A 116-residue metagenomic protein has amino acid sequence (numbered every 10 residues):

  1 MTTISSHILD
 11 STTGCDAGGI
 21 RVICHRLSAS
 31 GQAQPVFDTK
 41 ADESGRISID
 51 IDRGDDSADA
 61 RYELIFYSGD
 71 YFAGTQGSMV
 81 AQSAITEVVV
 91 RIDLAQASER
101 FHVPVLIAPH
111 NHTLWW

Functional and structural regions predicted by a protein language model:
T2-Q96, H102: Beta-strand-dominated extracellular/periplasmic modules and repeats in secreted or surface-exposed proteins
A95-W116: Compositionally biased low-complexity segments at domain edges in trafficked proteins and select soluble regulators
